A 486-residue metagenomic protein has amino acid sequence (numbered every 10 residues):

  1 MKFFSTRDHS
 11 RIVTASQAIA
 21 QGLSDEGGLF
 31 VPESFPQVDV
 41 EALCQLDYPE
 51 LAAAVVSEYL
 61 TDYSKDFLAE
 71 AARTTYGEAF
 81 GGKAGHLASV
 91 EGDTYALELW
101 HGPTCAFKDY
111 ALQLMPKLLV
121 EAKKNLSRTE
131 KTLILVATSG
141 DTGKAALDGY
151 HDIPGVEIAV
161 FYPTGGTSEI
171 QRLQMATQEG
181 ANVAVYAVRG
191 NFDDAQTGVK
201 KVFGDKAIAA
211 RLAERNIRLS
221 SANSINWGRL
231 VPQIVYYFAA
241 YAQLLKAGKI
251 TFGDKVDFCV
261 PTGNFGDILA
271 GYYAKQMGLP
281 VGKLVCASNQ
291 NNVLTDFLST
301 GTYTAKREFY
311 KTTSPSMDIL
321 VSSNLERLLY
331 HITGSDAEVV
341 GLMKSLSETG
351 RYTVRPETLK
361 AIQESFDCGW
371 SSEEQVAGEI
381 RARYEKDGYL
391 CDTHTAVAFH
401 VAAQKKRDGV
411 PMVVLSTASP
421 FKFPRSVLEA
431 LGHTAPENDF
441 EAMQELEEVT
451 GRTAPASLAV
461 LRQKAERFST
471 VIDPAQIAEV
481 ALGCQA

Functional and structural regions predicted by a protein language model:
M1-A486: PLP-dependent amino-acid enzyme catalytic core
